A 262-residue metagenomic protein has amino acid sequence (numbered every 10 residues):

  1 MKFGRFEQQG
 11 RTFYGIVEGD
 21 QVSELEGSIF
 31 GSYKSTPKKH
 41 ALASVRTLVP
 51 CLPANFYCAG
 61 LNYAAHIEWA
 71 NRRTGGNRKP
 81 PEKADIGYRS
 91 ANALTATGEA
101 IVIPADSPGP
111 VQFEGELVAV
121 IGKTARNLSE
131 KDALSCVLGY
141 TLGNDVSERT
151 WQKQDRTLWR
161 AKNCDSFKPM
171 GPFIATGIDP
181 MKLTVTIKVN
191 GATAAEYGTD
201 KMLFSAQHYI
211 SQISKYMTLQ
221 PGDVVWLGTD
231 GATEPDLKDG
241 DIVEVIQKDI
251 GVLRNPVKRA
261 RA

Functional and structural regions predicted by a protein language model:
M1-A84, I178, K188, T193 (+3 more regions): N-terminal non-catalytic cap/leader segment that marks the start of a structured domain
D20, A91-N92, G122-A125, V146-S147 (+2 more regions): Short loop segments at secondary-structure junctions
R46, H66, V102, R149-A262: Catalytic-pocket segment enriched in acidic/His residues
R46-L48, T74-G76, V102-V111, A125-D132 (+2 more regions): A generic local secondary-structure boundary/capping motif
V49, N55, K79, G109-V111 (+3 more regions): Residue "hotspots" at secondary-structure boundaries inside conserved domains
F56-A59, Y88, L117-I121, G139-L142 (+1 more regions): Short hydrophobic-aromatic micro-motifs
P80-G98: A gly/proline- and charged-residue-enriched helix-loop-helix capping module
T97-A133, L138, G143-V146: Non-heme Fe(II) oxygenase catalytic core, chiefly the N-lobe of the double-stranded beta-helix
